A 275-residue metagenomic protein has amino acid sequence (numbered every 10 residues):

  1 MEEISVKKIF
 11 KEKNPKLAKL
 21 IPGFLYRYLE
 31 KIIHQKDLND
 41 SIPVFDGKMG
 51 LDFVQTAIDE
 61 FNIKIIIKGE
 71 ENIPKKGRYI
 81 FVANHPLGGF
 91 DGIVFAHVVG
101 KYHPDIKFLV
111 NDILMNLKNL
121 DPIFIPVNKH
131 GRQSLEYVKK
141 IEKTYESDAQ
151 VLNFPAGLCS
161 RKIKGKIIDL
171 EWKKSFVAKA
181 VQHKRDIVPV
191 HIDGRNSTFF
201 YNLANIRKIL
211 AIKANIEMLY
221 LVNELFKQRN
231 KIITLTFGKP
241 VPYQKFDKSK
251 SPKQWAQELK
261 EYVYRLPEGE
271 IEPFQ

Functional and structural regions predicted by a protein language model:
M1-Y79, G92-V94, K101-H103, D121 (+1 more regions): Membrane-anchoring hydrophobic helices of lipid-metabolizing enzymes
E2, V6-I9, Y137-Q275: Non-catalytic C-terminal accessory region of glycerolipid acyltransferases and related lyso-lipid remodeling enzymes
P43, T56-N62, V127-Q133, G165-K166: Short, flexible loop segments at the rims of nucleotide/cofactor-binding pockets, characterized by
I65, I106-F108, V151, I187: Hydrophobic beta-strand scaffold residues
I80-V82, P126, L152-F154: Structural motif
H85: Active-site pocket-lining segments that scaffold enzyme catalytic pockets across diverse folds
F90-V94, S175-A178: Short amphipathic alpha-helical face segments that pack within enzyme cores and frequently flank/anchor catalytic
G100, P104-E146: Conserved nucleotide-cofactor-binding alpha/beta core module
